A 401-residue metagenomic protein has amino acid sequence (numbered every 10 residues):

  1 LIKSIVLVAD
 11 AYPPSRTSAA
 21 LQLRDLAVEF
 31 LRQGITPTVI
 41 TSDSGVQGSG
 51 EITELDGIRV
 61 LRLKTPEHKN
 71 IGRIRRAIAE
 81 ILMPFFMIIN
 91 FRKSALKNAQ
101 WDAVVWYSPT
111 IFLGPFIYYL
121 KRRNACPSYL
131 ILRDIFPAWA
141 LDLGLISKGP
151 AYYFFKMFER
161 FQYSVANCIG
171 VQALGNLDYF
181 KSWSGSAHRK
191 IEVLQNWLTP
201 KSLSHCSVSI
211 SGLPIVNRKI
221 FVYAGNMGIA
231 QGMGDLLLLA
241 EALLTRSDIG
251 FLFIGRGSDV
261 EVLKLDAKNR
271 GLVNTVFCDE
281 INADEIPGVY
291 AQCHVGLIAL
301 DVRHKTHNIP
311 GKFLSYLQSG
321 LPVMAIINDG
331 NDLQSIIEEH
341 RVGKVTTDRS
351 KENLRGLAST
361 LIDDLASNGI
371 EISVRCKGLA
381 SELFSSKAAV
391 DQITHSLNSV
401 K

Functional and structural regions predicted by a protein language model:
L1-R59, L238, L243-T245: N-terminal subdomain of nucleotide-sugar transferases
M83-F91, W101-C126, L130-R133, P137-W139: An aromatic- and histidine-rich active-site surface loop
F112-P115, Y119-R123, G149-I169: Membrane-proximal helix-turn-helix segments that form the acceptor-binding/catalytic region of lipid-linked
G175, W197: Carbohydrate-associated surface elements
L198, G212-Q231, L237-A240: Conserved donor-binding/catalytic core segment of Leloir-type glycosyltransferases
V208, R349-R355, A366-L397: A charged, aromatic-enriched C-terminal amphipathic alpha-helix characteristic of glycosyltransferases across folds
Q231, N282-A291, G296-L317, P322-S335: Nucleotide-sugar-dependent
G255, V260-P287: Nucleotide-activated donor-binding/catalytic signature segment of Leloir-type glycosyltransferases, i.e., the conserved
